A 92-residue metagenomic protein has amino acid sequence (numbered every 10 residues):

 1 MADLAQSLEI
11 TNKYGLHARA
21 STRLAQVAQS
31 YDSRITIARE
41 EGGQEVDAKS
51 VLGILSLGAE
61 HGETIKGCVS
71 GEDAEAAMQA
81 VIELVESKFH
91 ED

Functional and structural regions predicted by a protein language model:
M1, K49-L52, V81: Generic N-terminal initiation segments characterized by hydrophobic and/or small/turn-forming residues
M1, R19, D73-A76: Residue-level detector of intrinsically disordered, flexible termini and proteolytic processing junctions
A2, Y31-S33, S87-H90: Signature of N-terminal electron-transfer/Fe-S-associated modules in redox systems
D3-S7, T64: Intrinsic-disorder/low-complexity, polar/charged segments enriched in Ser/Thr/Lys/Arg/Asp/Glu/Gln
E9-G53, L57-H61: Compact, glycine-rich, soluble single-domain proteins
S56-D92: C-terminal structural segments of small proteins and small subunits
